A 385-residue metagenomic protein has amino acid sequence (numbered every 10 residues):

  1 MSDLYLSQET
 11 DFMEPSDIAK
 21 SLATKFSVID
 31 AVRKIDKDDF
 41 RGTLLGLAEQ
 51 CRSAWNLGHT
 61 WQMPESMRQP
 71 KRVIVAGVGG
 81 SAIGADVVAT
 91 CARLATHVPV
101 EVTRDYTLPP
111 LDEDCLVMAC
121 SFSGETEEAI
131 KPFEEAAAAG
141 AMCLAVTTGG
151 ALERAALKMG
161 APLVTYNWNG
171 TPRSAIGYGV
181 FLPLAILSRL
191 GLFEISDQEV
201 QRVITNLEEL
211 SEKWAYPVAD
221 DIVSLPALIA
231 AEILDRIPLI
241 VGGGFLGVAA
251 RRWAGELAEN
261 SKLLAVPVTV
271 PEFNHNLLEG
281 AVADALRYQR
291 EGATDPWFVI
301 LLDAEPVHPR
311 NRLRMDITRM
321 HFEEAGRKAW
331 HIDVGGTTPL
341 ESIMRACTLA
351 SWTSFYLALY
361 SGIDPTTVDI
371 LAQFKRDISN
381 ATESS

Functional and structural regions predicted by a protein language model:
S2-L57: Cofactor-/ligand-binding subdomain signature composed of acidic, glycine-rich, tryptophan-containing flexible loops
Y5-L6, D11, T60, M67-E212 (+2 more regions): Glycine-rich phosphate-binding loops that contact phosphosugars or nucleotide phosphates
D36-D39, T43, G58-Q62, R68-K71 (+2 more regions): Active-site phosphate/pyrophosphate-binding segments
N56-G58, H97, I186-S196, S261-L263 (+1 more regions): Short helix-capping/linker segments at secondary-structure and domain boundaries
T103-R104, L263-N274, K328-T337: A generic structural motif
E279-V368: C-terminal active-site/capping subdomain that shapes the small-molecule cofactor and substrate pocket of enzyme
L357-S385: Long, positively charged, glycine-interspersed low-complexity recognition regions
